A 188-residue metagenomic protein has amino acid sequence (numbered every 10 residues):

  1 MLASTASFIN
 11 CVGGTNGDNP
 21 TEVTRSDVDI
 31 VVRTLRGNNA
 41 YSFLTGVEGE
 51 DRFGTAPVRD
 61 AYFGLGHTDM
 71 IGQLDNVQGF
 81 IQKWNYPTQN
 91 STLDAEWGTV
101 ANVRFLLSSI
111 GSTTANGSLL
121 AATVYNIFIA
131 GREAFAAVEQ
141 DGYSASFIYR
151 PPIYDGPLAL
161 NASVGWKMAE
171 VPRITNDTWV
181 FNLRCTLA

Functional and structural regions predicted by a protein language model:
M1-C11: Short, glycine/acidic-rich hinge or "gate" loops at secondary-structure transitions that mediate conformational
C11-E50, V58-L65, D69-A188: Sequence/fold signature of self-assembling virion shell proteins
